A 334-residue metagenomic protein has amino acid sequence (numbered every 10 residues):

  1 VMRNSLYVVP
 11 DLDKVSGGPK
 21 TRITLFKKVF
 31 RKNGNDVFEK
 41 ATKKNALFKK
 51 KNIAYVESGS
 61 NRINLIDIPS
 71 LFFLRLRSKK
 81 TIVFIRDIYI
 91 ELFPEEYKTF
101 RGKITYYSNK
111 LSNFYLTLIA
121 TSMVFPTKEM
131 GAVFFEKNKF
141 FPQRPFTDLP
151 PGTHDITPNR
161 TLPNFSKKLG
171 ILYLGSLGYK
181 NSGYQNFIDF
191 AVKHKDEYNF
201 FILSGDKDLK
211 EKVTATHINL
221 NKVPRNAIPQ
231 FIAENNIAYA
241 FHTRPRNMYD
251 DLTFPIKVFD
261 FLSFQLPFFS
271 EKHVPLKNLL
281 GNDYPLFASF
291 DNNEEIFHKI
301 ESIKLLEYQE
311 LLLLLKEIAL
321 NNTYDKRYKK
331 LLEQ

Functional and structural regions predicted by a protein language model:
D13-F26, P151-T214, I218-F231: Conserved catalytic-core segment of nucleotide-activated headgroup transferases in glycan assembly
N45-I68, K79-F84, S122: Short N-terminal targeting/anchoring amphipathic segment
I53-A54, F73-E95: Active-site proximal beta-strand in glycosyltransferases
F72-L76, G102-M123: Membrane-proximal helix-turn-helix segments that form the acceptor-binding/catalytic region of lipid-linked
L118-R160: Donor nucleotide-sugar binding/catalytic pocket of nucleotide-sugar-dependent glycosyltransferases
S182, N226, Q230-E234, A240-S263 (+1 more regions): Nucleotide-sugar-dependent
K277-E301: Change "using UDP/GDP/dTDP sugars" to "using nucleotide sugars
D291-E295, E301-Q334: A charged, aromatic-enriched C-terminal amphipathic alpha-helix characteristic of glycosyltransferases across folds
